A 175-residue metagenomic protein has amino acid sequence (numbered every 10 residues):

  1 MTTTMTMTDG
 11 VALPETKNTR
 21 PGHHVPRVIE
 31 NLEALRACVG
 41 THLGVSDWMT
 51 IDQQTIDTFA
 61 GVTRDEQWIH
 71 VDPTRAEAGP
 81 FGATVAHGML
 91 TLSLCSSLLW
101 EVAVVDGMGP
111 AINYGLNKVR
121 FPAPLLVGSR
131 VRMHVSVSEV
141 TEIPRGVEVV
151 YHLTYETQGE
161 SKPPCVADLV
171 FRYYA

Functional and structural regions predicted by a protein language model:
T2-A37, L125-A175: HotDog/MaoC-like acyl-thioester-processing domains
G22-A86: Catalytic strand-loop segment that frames the active site of acyl-thioester-processing enzymes
G44, W48-T50, R120, L126 (+1 more regions): Generic structural detector for well-ordered beta-strands
D57-A60, L92-S96: Predominant activation on well-ordered alpha-helical scaffold segments within soluble catalytic domains
G79-A83, S96-H134: Hydrophobic beta-strand-centered segment that forms part of the acyl-chain substrate-binding groove
V85-S93: Short, conserved micro-motifs enriched in small and acidic residues
L90, Y114-F121, Y151-T157: Hydrophobic alpha-helical segments of small multi-pass membrane proteins
